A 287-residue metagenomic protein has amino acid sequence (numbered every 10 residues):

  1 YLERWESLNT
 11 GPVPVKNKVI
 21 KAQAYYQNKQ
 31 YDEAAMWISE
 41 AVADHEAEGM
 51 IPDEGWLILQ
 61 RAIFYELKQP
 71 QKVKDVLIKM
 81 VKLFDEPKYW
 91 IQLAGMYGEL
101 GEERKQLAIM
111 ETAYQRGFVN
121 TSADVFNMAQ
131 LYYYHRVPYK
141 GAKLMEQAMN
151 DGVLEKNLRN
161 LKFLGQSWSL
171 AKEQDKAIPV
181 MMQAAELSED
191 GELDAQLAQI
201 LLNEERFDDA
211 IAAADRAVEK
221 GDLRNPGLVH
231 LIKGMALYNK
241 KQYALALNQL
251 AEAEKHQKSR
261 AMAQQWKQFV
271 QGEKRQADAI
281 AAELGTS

Functional and structural regions predicted by a protein language model:
Y1-A279, E283-S287: Alpha-solenoid helical repeat scaffolds
